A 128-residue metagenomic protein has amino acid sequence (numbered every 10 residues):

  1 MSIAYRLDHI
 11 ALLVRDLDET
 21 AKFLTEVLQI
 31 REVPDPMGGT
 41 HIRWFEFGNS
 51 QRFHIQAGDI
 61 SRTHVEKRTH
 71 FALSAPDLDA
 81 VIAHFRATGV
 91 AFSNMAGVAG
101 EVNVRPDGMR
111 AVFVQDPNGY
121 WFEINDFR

Functional and structural regions predicted by a protein language model:
M1-D18, T69-F71, R128: N-terminal beta-strand motif that seeds the catalytic metal site of vicinal oxygen chelate
M1-S2, G39-R43, S50-Q51, G97-R105: Amphipathic alpha-helical "stalk" segments
D16-R31: Amphipathic alpha-helical segments
L17-D18, F71-N118: Vicinal oxygen chelate
Q29-P36, A91-M95: Short secondary-structure junctions
R31-E66, Q115, W121-D126: Conserved short beta-strand elements that form part of the metal-binding/catalytic scaffold of enzyme active sites
R105-P106, I124-R128: Short beta->alpha transition motifs characteristic of CBS
